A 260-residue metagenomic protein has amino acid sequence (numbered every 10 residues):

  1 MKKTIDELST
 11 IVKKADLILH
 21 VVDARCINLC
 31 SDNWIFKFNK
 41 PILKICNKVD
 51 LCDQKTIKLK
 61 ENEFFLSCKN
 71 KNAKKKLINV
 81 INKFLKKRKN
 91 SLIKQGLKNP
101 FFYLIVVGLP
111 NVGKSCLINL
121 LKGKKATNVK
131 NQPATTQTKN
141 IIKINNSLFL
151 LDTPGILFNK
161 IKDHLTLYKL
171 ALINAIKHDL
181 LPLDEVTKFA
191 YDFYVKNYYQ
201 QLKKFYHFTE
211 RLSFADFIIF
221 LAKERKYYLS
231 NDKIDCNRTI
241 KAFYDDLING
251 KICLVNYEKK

Functional and structural regions predicted by a protein language model:
M1-I18, A24-I42, V49, E61-N62 (+1 more regions): Helix-rich effector regions associated with P-loop NTPase G domains
L43, V49-L109, A126, Y227: Canonical P-loop GTPase G-domain recognition
K69, A73, G96-K98, G108-G113 (+4 more regions): Short, well-structured alpha-helical patches and their helix-loop capping segments that border functional surfaces
K76-V80, L120, F189: Alpha-helical scaffold elements adjacent to nucleotide-binding pockets in ATP/GTP-utilizing enzyme cores
K87, N111, R211-A215: Short hydrophobic/aromatic-rich motifs at helix boundaries and adjacent loops
F102-V129, T153: Glycine-rich phosphate-binding P-loop
